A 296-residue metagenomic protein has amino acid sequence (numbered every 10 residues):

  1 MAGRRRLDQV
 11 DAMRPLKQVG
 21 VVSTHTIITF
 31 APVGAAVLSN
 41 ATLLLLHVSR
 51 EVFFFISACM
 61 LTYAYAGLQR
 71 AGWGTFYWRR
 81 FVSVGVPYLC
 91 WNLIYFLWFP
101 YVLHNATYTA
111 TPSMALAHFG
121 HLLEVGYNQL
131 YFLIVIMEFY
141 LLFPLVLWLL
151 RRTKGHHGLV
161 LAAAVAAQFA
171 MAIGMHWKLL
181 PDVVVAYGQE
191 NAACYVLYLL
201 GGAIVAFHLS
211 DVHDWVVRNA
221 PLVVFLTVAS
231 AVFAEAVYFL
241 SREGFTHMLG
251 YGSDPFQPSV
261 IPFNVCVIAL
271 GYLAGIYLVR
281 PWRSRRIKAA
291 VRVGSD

Functional and structural regions predicted by a protein language model:
G3-L7, A66-W78, L147-H157, H208-L222 (+1 more regions): Membrane-interface helix-boundary motifs at transmembrane edges
D8-A66, V84-N92, A193: Functionally critical transmembrane alpha-helices in membrane proteins and complexes, commonly lining
V19-T26, A164-W177, T227-S241: Aromatic-anchored segments of alpha-helical transmembrane domains
S39-R50, H121-V135, L179-Y198, A236-A269: Interfacial loop-to-helix transition and helix-capping segments at the boundaries of transmembrane helices
H47-E51, Y65-P100, T109-N128, F225-S230 (+1 more regions): Transmembrane alpha-helical segments and their boundary/interface "anchor" motifs in multi-pass integral membrane
R50-Y63, M137-L147, A172-W215, S259-V279: Specific transmembrane alpha-helix
F99-L103, P112-W177, Q189-G201, A206: Hydrophobic alpha-helical segments with transmembrane-like composition
D214-D296: Alpha-helical transmembrane segments and terminal signal-anchor/GPI-anchor hydrophobic tails, characterized by long
